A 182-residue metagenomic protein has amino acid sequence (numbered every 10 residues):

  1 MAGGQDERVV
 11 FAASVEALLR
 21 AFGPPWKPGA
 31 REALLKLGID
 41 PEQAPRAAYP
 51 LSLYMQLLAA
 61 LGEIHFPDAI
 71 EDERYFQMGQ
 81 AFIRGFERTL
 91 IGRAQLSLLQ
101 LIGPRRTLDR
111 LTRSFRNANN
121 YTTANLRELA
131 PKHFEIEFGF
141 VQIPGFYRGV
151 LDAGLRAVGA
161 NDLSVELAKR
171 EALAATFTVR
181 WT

Functional and structural regions predicted by a protein language model:
M1-A69: N-terminal leader/assembly segments
G4-L19, F115-R148, L155-T182: Short terminal or interdomain "cap/linker" segment that borders an active site or interface and mediates
W26, E32, P41, R106 (+2 more regions): Polar low-complexity intrinsically disordered regions enriched in Ser/Thr and small residues
I39-G145, L167-K169: Amphipathic interaction/junction segments at domain boundaries or subunit interfaces
